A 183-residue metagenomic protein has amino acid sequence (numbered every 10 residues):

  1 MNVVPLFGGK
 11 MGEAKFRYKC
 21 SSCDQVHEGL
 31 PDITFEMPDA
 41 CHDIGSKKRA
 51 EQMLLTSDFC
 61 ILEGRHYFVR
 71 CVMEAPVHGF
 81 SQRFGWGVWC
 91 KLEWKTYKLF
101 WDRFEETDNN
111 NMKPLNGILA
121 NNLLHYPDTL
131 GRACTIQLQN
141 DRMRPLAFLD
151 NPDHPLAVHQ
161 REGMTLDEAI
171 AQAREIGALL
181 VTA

Functional and structural regions predicted by a protein language model:
N2-Q82: Basic, glycine-/proline-tolerant helical and adjacent loop/strand elements that line or dock onto nucleic-acid
F7-M11, E63, F84-W86, L130 (+2 more regions): Feature targets compositionally biased, intrinsically disordered low-complexity regions with long contiguous runs
C41, L92-K95, H154: A generic structural signal for solvent-exposed, polar alpha-helical segments
H42, F68-C71, F84, V88-C90 (+3 more regions): Generic preference for hydrophobic/aromatic residues in regular secondary structure cores
S46-L124: Extended interfacial segments that mediate partner engagement and assembly in macromolecular machines
E106-A183: C-terminal, charged low-complexity interaction regions
